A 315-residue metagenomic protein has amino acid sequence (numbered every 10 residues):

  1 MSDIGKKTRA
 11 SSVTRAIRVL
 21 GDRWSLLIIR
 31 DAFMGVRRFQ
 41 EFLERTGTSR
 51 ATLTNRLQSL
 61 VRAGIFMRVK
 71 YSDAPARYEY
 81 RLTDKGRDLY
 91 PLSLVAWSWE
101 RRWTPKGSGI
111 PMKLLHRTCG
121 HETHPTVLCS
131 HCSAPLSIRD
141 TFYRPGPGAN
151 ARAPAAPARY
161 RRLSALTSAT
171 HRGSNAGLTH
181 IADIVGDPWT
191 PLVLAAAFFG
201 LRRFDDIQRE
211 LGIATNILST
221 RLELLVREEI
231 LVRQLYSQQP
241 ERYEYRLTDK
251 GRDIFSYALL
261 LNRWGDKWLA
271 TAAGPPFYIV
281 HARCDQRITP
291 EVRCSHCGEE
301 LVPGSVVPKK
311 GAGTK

Functional and structural regions predicted by a protein language model:
M1-I17, R159-A182: Short, Lys/Arg-enriched N-terminal segment that forms or immediately precedes the first helix of a structured domain
R9, V19-W24, I29, F33 (+7 more regions): Long C-terminal interaction/binding lobes of large macromolecular proteins
S11-T52, A176-I217: N-terminal helix-turn-helix DNA-binding core of bacterial DNA-binding proteins
G21, S72-V95, Q239-A258: Basic, amphipathic "hinge/linker" alpha-helix immediately C-terminal to the N-terminal HTH DNA-binding motif
L57-Q58, L222-E223: Short, hydrophobic-biased segments on the C-terminal half of alpha helices that form "recognition helices"
V61-A76, E228-P240: Beta-hairpin "wing" of winged helix-turn-helix
R101-T170, A270-K315: C-terminal regulatory/oligomerization modules of transcriptional regulators
